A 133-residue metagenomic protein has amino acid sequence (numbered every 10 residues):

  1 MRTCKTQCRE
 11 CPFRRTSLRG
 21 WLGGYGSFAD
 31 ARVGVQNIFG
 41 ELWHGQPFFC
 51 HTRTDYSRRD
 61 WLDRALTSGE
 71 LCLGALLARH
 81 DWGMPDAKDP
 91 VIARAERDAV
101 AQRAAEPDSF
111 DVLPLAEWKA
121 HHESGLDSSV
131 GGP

Functional and structural regions predicted by a protein language model:
M1-H51: Basic, glycine-/proline-tolerant helical and adjacent loop/strand elements that line or dock onto nucleic-acid
G45-P133: Low-complexity intrinsically disordered segments
